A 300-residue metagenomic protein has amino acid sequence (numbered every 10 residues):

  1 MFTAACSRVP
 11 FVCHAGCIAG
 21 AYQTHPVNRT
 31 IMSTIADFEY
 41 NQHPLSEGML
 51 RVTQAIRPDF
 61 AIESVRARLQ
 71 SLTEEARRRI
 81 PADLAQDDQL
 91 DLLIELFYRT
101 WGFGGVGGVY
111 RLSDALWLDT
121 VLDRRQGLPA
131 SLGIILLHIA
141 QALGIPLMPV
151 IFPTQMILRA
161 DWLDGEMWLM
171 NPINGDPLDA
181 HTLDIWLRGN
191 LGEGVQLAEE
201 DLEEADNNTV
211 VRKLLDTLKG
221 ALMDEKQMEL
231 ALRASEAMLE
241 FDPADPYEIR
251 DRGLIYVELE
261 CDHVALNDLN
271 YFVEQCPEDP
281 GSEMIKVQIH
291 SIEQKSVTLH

Functional and structural regions predicted by a protein language model:
F2-T3, A265: Generic secondary-structure boundary signal with a strong preference for alpha-helix termini
P10-V12, Y256: General helical structural elements
C17, H25-H300: A structural boundary/capping signal
